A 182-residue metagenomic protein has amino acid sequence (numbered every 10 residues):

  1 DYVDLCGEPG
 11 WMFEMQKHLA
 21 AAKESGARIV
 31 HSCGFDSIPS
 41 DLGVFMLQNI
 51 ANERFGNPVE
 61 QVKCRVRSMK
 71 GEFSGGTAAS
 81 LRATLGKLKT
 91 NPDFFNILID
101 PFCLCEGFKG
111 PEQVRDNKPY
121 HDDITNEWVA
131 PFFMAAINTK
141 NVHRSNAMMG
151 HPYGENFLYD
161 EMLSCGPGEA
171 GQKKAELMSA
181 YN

Functional and structural regions predicted by a protein language model:
D1, L19, H143: Short glycine-/small-residue-rich flexible loop motifs, especially phosphate/cofactor-binding loops
D1-Y2, I29: Hydrophobic beta-strand scaffold residues
V3-L5, E127: A short, structure-level motif marking secondary-structure boundaries and short turns
L5-A27: Rossmann-fold NAD(P)-binding glycine/threonine-rich loop
C6, C33, L163: Residues at the C-termini of beta-strands that transition into short coil/loop
P9-W11, G34-D41: Gly/Ser/Thr-rich loops at beta-strand to alpha-helix junctions that form or flank small-molecule/cofactor-binding
K17-H18, G43-L47: Alpha-helical scaffold elements adjacent to nucleotide-binding pockets in ATP/GTP-utilizing enzyme cores
K23-G26, S37-I38, F45, N49-N182: C-terminal catalytic/substrate-binding lobe primarily of soluble NAD(P)-dependent oxidoreductases
